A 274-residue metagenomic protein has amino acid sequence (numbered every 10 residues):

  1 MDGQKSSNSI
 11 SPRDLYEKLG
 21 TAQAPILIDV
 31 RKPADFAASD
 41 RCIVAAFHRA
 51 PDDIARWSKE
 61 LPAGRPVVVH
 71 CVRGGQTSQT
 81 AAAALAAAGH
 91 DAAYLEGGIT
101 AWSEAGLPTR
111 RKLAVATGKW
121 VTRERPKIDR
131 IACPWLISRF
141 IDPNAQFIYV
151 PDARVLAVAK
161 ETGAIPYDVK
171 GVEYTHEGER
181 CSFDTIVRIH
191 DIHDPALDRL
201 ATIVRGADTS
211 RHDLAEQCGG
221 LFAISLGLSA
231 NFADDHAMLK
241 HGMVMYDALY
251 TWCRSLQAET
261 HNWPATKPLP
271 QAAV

Functional and structural regions predicted by a protein language model:
M1-A38, R110-C133, R139, N262-P268: Flexible, polar/low-complexity N-terminal or interdomain linker segments that lie immediately upstream of folded
A37-V44, A157-E161: Short loop/helix-cap segments at secondary-structure boundaries that form the rim of catalytic
C42-V44, A88, P143: Short, structured coil segments at secondary-structure junctions
R49-A50: Short acidic-hydrophobic, aromatic-tinged amphipathic segments that line or gate anion-handling sites
I54-A101: Catalytic cysteine-centered active loop of the rhodanese-like fold, especially the PTP/DSP P-loop
R73-T77, P126-K127, R154: Gly/Ser/Thr-rich loops at beta-strand to alpha-helix junctions that form or flank small-molecule/cofactor-binding
T117-R125, A132-P268: Extended, well-folded catalytic/binding cores that form a central cleft or groove in large enzyme and scaffold domains
